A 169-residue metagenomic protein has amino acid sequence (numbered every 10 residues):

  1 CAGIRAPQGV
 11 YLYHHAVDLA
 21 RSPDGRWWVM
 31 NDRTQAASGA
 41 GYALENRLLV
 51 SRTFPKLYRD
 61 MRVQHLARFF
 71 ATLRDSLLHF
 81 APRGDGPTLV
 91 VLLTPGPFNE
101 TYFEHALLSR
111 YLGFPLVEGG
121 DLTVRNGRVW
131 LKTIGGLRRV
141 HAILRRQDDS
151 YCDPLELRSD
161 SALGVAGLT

Functional and structural regions predicted by a protein language model:
C1-T169: Domain-scale recognition of functional cores that engage charged ligands
